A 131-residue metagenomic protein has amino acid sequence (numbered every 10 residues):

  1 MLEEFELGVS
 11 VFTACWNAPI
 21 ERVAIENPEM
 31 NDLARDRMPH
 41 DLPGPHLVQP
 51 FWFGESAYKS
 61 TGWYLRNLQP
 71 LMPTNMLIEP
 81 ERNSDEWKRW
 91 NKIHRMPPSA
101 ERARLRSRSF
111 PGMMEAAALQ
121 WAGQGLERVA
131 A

Functional and structural regions predicted by a protein language model:
M1-A130: Class I S-adenosyl-L-methionine
